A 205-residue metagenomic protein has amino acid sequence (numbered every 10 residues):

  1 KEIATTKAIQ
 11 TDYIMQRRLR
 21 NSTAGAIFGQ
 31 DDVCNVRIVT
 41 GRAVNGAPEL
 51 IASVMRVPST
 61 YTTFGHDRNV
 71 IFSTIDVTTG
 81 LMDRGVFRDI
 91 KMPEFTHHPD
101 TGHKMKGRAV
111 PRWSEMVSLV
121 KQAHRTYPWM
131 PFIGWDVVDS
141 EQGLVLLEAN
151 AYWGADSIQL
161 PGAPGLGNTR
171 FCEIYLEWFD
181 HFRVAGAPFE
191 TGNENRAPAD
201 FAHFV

Functional and structural regions predicted by a protein language model:
E2-F87: Phosphate-binding site of ATP-dependent enzymes
Y13, P58-Y61, R68-I71, M82-V86 (+6 more regions): Generic hydrophobic/packing signal
T40, V137-D139: Conserved hydrophobic "DFG−1" position in protein kinase catalytic cores
R68-I71, V77-I90, F95, P99-D100 (+1 more regions): C-terminal, well-structured catalytic/ligand-binding subdomain of enzymes
E94-M130, D139-V205: C-terminal active-site "lid" helix and adjoining low-complexity regulatory extension at the edge of ATP-using catalytic
G134: Flexible, glycine/charged-enriched surface loops at secondary-structure junctions
